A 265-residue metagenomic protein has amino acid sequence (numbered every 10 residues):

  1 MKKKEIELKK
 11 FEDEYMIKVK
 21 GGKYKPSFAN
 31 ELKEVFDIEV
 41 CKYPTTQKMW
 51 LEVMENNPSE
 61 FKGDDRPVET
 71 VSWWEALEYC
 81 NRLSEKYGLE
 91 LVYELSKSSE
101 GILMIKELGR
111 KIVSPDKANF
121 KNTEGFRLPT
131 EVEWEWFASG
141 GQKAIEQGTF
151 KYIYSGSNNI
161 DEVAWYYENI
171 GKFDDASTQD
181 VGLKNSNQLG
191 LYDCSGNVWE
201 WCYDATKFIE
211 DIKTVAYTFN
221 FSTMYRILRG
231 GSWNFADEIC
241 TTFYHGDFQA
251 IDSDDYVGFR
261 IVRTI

Functional and structural regions predicted by a protein language model:
K4-E5, S27-N30, S114-D116, H245-A250: Short, P/G- and charge-enriched loop/turn segments at secondary-structure junctions
I6-S59, D64-E85, G196: A short glycine-rich, aromatic-capped structural motif
Y15, K20, E34-F36, D64 (+11 more regions): Residues that flank catalytic or metal-binding motifs in active/ligand-binding sites
K18, E60, P67, I153 (+4 more regions): Conserved beta-strand positions that form and line the central face of beta-propeller blades
Y24, G63-E162, W201: Short, well-ordered surface patches within globular domains
E31, Q142-K143, Q147-G148, A176-S177 (+1 more regions): Surface-exposed recognition segments
D64-T70, D180-G182, S186, H245-I251: Active-site rim elements
I112-K121, I160-S195, G246: Short, well-ordered junction/capping motifs at the entry into regular secondary structure
